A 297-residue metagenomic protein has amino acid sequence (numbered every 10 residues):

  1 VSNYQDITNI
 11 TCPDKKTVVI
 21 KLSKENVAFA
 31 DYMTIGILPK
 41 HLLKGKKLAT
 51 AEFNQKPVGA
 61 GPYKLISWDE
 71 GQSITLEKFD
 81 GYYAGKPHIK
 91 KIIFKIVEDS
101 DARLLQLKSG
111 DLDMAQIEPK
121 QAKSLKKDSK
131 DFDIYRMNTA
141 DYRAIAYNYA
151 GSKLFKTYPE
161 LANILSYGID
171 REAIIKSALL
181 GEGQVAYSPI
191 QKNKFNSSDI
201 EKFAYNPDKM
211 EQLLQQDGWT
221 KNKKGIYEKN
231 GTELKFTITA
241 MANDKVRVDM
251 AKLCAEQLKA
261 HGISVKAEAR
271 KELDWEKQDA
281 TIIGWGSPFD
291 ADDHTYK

Functional and structural regions predicted by a protein language model:
V1, V19, Q106, F155: Aromatic- and charge-enriched surface segment that lines or borders ligand/interaction sites
S2-L43: Surface-exposed binding/hinge segments that line and control ligand-binding clefts or catalytic entry sites
K15, T34-P87, K91, P207-Q212: Gly/Pro-rich hinge or "lid" segments in bacterial periplasmic/extracellular proteins
V18-I20, G61-K64, I74-T75, K90-I96 (+2 more regions): Short, well-ordered beta-strand elements
N54, F79-L125, A255, S264-K266: Ligand-site clamp/hinge motif
D101-D111, K127-S129, K252-H261, K271-T281: Short helices/loops that flank or line small-molecule/ion binding pockets
T157-A255: Append "and occasionally in soluble cytosolic enzymes with long acidic Gly/Pro-rich linkers
E272-K297: Acidic-aromatic pocket-rim loops
